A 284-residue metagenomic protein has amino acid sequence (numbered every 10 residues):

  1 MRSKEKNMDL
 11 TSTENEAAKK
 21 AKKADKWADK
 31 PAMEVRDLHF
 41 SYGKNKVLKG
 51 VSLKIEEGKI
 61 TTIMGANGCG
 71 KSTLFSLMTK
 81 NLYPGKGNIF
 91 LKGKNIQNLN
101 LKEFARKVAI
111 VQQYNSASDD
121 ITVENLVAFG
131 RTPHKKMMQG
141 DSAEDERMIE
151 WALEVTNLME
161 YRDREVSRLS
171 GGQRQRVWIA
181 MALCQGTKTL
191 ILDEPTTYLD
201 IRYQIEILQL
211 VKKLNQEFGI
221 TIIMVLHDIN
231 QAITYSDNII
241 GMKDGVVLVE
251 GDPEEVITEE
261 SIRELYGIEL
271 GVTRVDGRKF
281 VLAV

Functional and structural regions predicted by a protein language model:
M33-V35, L48: Conserved structural motif at the start of ABC-family nucleotide-binding domains
M64-A66: The feature captures the beta-strand-to-loop junction immediately N-terminal to the Walker
T79: Helix-to-loop junction immediately C-terminal to a conserved catalytic motif
G87-N95, F104: Conserved ABC transporter NBD signature motif
A128, A143-Y161, G186: Conserved ABC ATPase "signature" region
E165-L169, Q173: Conserved ABC ATPase signature
L190-E194: Catalytic Walker B motif of ABC-type/P-loop ATPase nucleotide-binding domains
